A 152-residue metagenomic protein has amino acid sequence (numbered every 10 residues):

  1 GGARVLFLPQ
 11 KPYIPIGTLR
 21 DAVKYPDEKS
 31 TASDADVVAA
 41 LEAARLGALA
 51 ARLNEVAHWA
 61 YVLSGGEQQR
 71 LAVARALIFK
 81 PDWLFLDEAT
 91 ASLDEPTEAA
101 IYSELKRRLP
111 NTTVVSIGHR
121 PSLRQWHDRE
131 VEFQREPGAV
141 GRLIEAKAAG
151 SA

Functional and structural regions predicted by a protein language model:
G1-V5, I16-G17: ABC ATPase nucleotide-binding domain
A3, K11-P12, A48: Intrinsically disordered, acidic/Ser/Pro-rich low-complexity regions proximal to membranes in membrane-associated
L6, K11, L19-A22, E55-A152: ABC-family ATPase nucleotide-binding domain "signature/switch" substructure
I14-P15, K29: Bergerat-fold ATP-binding/catalytic subdomain of histidine kinases
P15, G47, A91: Nucleotide phosphate-binding site architecture
R20-H58, Y102-S103, N111: ABC ATPase nucleotide-binding domain helical subdomain, centered on the C-loop/LSGGQ "ABC signature"
